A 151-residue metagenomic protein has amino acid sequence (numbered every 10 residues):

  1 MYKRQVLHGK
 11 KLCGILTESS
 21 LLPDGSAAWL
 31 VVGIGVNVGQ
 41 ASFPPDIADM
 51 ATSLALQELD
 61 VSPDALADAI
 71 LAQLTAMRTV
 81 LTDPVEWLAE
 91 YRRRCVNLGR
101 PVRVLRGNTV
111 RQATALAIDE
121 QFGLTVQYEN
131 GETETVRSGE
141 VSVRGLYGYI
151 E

Functional and structural regions predicted by a protein language model:
M1-Y2: Short, small-residue-biased leader/transition segments that mark boundaries at the very start of proteins
L7-E151: Long, positively charged amphipathic alpha-helical accessory segments at protein N-termini or as interdomain linkers
